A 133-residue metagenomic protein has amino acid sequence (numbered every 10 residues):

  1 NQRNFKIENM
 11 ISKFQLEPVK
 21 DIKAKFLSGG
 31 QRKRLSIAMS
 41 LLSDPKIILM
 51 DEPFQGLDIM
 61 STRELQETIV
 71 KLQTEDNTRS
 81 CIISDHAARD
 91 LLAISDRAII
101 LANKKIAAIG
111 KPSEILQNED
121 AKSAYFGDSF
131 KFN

Functional and structural regions predicted by a protein language model:
Q2-V19, V70: Conserved ABC ATPase "signature" region
K23-L27: Conserved ABC ATPase signature
I37: Hydrophobic anchor residue at the start of the ABC signature
D44: Conserved catalytic motifs of ABC-family nucleotide-binding domains
I48-E52: Catalytic Walker B motif of ABC-type/P-loop ATPase nucleotide-binding domains
R63-N77: Helical segment within the ABC ATPase nucleotide-binding domain
